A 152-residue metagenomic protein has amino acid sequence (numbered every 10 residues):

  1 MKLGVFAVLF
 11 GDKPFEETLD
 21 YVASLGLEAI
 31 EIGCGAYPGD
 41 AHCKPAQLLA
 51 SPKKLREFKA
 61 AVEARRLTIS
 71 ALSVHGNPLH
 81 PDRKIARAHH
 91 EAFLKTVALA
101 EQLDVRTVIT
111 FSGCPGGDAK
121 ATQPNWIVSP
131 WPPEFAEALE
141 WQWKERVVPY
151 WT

Functional and structural regions predicted by a protein language model:
M1-G4: Extreme N-terminal starter segment of soluble prokaryotic enzymes
F6-F10, G33-Y37, V74-N77, G113-P115: Active-site beta-loop-alpha junctions enriched in small/polar residues
K13: Residues that form or flank phosphate/diphosphate-binding pockets in enzymes that use nucleotide phosphates
E16-P38, L103-T107: Catalytic domains of carbohydrate-active enzymes, especially glycoside hydrolases
E17, R56-E57, A61-A64, P78-T152: Active-site acidic/histidine proton-transfer and metal-coordination neighborhood in alpha/beta enzyme cores
E31, A71-S73, I109: Conserved beta-strand positions in the central sheet of alpha/beta enzyme cores
I32-K59, S112-A119: Glycine-rich, proline-tolerant flexible connector loops at the mouths of alpha/beta enzymes
S51-S73: Short hydrophobic interaction/assembly module
